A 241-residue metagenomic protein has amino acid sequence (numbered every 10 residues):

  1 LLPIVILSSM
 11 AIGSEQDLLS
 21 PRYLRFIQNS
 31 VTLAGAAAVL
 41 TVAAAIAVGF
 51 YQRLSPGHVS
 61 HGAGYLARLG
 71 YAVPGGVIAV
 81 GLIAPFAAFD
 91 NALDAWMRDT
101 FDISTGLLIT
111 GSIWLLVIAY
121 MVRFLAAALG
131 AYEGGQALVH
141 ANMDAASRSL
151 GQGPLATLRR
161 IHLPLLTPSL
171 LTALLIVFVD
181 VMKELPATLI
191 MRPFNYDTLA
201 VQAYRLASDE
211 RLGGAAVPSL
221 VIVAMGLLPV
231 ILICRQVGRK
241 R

Functional and structural regions predicted by a protein language model:
I4-A43, S55-S60, I103-I109, S208-E210: Periplasmic/extracellular loop-to-transmembrane helix junction in inner-membrane transport proteins
A11-P21, M182, T188-I231: Interhelical loop and adjacent transmembrane-helix boundary motif in polytopic membrane transport permeases
L19-L24, S55-A63, A79-M121, L155 (+1 more regions): Membrane-interfacial helix termini and adjacent extracytoplasmic/periplasmic loops of multi-pass transporters
A37-R68, V80, Y132, A141-M143 (+2 more regions): Transmembrane-helix boundary motif in ABC transporter permease subunits
Y51-V59, E133-D144, R148, I176 (+1 more regions): C-terminal transmembrane helix and the adjacent membrane-cytosol boundary/short C-terminal tail of inner/organellar
L69, V73, V122, L129-Y132 (+3 more regions): Transmembrane alpha-helices
G106-R148, A173-L174: Membrane-cytosol interface at the C-terminal ends of specific transmembrane alpha-helices in multi-pass membrane
